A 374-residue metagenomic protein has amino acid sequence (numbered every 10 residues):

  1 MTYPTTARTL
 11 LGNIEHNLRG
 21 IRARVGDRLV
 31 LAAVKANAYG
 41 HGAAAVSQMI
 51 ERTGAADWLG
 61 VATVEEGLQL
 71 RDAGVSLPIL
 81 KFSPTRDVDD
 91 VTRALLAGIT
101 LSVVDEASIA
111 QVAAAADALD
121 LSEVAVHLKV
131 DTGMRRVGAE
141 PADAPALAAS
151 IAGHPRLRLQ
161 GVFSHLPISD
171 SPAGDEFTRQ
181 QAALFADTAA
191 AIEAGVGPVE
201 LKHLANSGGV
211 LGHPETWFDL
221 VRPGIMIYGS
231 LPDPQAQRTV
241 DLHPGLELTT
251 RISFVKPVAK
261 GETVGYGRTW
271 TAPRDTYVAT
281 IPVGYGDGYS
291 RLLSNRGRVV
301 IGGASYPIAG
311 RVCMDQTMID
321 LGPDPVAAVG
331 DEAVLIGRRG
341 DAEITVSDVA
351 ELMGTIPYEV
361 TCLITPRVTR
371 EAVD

Functional and structural regions predicted by a protein language model:
T2-E15, R19, A23, E66 (+4 more regions): Active-site anion/phosphate-binding pocket segments in diverse small-molecule metabolic enzymes
T5-T9, N13-E15, G26-H203, W217: Active-site-proximal beta-alpha core segment in soluble small-molecule metabolic enzymes
